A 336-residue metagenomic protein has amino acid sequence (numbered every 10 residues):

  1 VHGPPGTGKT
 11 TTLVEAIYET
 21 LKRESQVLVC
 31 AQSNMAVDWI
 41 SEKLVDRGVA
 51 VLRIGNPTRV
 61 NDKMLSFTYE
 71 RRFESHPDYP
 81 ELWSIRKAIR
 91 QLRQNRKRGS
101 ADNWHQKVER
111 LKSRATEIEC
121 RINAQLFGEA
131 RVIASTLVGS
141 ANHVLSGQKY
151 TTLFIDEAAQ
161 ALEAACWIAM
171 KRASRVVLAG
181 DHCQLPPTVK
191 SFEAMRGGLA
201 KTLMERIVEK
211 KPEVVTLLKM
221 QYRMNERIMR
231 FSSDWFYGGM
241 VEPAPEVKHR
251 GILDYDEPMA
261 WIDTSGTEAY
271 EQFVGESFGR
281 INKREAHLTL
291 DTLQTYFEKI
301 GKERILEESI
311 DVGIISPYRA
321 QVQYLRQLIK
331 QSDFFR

Functional and structural regions predicted by a protein language model:
H2-P4, S316: Hydrophobic alpha-helix-in-membranes signature
G3, N56, E157: The Walker A (P-loop) glycine that initiates the GxxxxGKT/S ATP-binding motif of P-loop NTPases
G8: Conserved glycine(s) of the Walker
T12, A16: Hydrophobic positions on the alpha1 helix immediately C-terminal to the Walker A/P-loop
Y18, Q26, C30, D38-G147 (+4 more regions): Conserved P-loop NTPase motor core of helicases/translocases
R23-S25, S33, V138-R336: Conserved helicase motor core of SF1/SF2 NTP-dependent helicases
